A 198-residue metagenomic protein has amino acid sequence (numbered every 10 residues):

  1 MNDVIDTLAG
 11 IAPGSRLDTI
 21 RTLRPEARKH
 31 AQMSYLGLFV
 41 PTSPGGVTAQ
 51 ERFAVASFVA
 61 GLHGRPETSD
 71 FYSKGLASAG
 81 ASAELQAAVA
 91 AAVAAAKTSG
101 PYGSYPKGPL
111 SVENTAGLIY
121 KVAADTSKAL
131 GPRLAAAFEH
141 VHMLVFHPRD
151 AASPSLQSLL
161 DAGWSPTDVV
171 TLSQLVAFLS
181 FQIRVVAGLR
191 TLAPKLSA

Functional and structural regions predicted by a protein language model:
M1-A198: Hydrophobic alpha-helical segments
